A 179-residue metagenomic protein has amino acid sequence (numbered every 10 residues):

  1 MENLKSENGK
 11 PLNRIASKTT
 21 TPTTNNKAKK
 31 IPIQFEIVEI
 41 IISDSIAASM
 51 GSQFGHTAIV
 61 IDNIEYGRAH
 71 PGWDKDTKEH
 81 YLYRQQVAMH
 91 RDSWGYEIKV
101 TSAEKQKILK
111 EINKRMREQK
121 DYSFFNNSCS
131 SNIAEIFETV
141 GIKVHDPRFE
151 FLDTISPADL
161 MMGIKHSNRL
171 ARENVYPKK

Functional and structural regions predicted by a protein language model:
M1, G9, F149-L152: Intrinsically disordered, low-complexity regions
N3-I98: Glycine-rich catalytic cores of cysteine/serine-nucleophile enzymes that process amide/ester linkages in cell-envelope
V87-K179: Active-site nucleophile-His-acid catalytic modules used for acyl/amide transfer and hydrolysis across diverse enzymes
